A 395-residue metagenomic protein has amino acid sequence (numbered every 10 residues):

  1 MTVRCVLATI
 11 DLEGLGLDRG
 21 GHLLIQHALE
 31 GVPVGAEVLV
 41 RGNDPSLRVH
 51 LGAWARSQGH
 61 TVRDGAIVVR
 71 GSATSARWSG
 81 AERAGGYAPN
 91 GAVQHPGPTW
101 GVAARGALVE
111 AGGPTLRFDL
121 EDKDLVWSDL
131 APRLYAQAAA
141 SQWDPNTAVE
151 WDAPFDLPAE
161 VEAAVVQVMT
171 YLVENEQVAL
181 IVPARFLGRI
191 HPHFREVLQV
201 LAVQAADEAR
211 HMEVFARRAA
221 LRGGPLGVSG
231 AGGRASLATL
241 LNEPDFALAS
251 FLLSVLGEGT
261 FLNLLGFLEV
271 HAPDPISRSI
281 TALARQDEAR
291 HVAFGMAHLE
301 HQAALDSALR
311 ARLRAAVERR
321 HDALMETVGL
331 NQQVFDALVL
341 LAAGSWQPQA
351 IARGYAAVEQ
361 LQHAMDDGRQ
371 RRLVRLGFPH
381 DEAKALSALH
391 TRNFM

Functional and structural regions predicted by a protein language model:
M1-G52, R56-G106: Intrinsic disorder
L24, S75-Q199, A220-L221, P225 (+2 more regions): Terminal targeting/low-complexity segments that flank the catalytic cores of oxidoreductases
G52, A216, G266, Q370: Short glycine-/small-residue-rich flexible loop motifs, especially phosphate/cofactor-binding loops
A55, L172-L180, L201-A219, F251-L262 (+3 more regions): Alpha-helical transition-metal enzyme core signature, strongest for iron centers
R185-G188, G266-V270, A297-E300: Short glycine/serine- and small hydrophobic-enriched flexible loop segments
R217-A289, R319: Active-site-proximal alpha-helical scaffolds that flank and shape metal-associated catalytic sites
I280-A284, H291-R320, L324: A beta-strand-loop signature enriched in Asp, Gly, Thr, and Trp that corresponds to the sialidase/neuraminidase Asp-box
